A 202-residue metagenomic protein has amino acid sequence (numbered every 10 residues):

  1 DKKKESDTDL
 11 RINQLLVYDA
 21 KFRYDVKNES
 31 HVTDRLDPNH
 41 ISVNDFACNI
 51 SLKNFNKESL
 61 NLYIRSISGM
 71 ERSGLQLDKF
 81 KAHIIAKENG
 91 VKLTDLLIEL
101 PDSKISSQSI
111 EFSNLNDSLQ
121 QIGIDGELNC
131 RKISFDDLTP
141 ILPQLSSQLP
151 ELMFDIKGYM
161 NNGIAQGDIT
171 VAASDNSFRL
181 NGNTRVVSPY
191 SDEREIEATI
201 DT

Functional and structural regions predicted by a protein language model:
D1-K2, E195-T202: Short, intrinsically disordered, charge-balanced linker/junction segments flanking boundaries in proteins
K2-S134, L145-L152, G158-M160, T184-V187 (+1 more regions): Elongated, acidic membrane-bridging lipid-handling scaffolds and related periplasm/extracellular "bridge/tunnel" systems
L93, D125-E127, Q166-D168, N181 (+1 more regions): Residue-level detector of the transmembrane beta-barrel scaffold of outer-membrane proteins
E99-P101, A172-N176: Short strand-coil-strand connectors
L119, L138-I141, I200: Extended hydrophobic/Leu-rich segments
Q121, N162-I164, D175-S177, E193: Strand-connecting loop/turn motifs
F135-T139, F178-L180, S191: Outer-membrane beta-barrel proteins
I156, G167-V171: Membrane-embedded beta-strands that build the outer-membrane beta-barrel scaffold
